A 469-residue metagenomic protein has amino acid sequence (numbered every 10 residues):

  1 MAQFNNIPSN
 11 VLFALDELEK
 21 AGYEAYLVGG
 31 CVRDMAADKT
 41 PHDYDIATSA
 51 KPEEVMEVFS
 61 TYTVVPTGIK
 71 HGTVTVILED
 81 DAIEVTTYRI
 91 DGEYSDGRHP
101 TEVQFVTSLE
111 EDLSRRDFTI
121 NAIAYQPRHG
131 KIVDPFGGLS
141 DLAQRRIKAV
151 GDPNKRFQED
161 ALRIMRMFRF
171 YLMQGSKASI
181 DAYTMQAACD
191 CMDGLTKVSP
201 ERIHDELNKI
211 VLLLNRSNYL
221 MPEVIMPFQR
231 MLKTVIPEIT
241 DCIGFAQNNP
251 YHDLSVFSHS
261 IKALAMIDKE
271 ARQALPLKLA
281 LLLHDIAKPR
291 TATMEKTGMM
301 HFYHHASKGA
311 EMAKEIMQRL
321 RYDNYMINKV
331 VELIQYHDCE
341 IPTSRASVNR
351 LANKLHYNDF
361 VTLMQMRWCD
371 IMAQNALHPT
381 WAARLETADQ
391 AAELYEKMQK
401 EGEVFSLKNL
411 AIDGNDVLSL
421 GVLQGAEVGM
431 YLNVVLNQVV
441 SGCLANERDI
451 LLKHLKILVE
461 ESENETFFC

Functional and structural regions predicted by a protein language model:
M1-C469: Catalytic cores of the polymerase beta-like nucleotidyltransferase superfamily and closely associated nucleotide
